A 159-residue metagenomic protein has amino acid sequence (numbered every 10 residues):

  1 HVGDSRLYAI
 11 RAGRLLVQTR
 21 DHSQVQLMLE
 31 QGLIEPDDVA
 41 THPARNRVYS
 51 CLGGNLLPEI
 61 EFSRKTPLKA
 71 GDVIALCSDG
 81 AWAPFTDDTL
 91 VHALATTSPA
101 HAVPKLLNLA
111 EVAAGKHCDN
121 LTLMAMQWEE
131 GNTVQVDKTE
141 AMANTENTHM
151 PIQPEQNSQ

Functional and structural regions predicted by a protein language model:
V2, Y8-K69, C118-A125: "…together with the soluble PPM/PP2C metallo-phosphatase catalytic core" -> "…together with the soluble PPM/PP2C
S50-C77, A81-Q159: C-terminal catalytic subdomain
